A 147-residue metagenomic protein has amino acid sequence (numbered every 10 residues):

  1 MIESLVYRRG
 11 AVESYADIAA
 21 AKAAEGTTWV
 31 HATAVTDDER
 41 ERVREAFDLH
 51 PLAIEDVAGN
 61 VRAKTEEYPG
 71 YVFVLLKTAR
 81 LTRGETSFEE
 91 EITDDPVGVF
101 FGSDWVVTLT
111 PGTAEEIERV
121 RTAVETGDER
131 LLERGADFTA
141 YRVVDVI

Functional and structural regions predicted by a protein language model:
M1-I147: Peripheral, non-transmembrane regulatory/ligand-interaction domains of membrane transport proteins
